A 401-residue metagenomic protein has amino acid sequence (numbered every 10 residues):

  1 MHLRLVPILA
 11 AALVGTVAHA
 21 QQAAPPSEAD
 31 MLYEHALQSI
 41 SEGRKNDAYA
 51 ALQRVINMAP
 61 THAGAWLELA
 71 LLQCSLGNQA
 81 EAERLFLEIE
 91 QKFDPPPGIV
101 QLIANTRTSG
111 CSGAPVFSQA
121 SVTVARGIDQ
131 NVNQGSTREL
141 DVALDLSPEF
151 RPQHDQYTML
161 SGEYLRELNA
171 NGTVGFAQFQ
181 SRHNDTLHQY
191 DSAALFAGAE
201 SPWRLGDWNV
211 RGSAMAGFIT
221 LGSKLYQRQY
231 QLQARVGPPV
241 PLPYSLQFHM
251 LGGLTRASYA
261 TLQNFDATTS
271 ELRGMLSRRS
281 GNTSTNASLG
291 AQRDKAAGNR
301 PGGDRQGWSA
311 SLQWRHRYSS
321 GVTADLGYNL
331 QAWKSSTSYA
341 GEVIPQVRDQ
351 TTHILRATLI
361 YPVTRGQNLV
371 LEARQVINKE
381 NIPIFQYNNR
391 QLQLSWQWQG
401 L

Functional and structural regions predicted by a protein language model:
M1-P7: Bacterial N-terminal signal peptides that target proteins for export
P7-G15: Bacterial N-terminal signal peptides
T16-A20: Sec/Tat signal peptide C-region and signal peptidase I cleavage site
Q21-D30, E34-G43, R54-L401: Gram-negative and organellar
